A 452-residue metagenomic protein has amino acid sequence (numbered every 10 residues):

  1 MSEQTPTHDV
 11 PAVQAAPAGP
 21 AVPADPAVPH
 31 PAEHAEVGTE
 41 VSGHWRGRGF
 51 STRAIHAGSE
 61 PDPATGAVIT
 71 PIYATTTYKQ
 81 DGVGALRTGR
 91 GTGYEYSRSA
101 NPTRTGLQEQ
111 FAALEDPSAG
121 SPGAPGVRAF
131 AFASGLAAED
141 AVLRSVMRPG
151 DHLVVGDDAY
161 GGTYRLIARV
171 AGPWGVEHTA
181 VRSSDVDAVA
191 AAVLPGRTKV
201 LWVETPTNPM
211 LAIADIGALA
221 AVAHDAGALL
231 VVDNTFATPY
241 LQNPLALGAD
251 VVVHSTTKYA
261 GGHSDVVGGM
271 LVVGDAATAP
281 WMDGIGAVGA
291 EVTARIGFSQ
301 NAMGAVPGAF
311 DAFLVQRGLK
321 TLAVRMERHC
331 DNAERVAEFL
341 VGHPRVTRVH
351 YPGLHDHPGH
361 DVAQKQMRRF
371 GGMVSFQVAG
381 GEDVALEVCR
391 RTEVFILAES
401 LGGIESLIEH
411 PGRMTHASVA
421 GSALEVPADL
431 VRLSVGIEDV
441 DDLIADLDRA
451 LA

Functional and structural regions predicted by a protein language model:
S2-A12, D25-H34, S118-G123, A168-R169 (+2 more regions): PLP-dependent enzyme catalytic core of the Aspartate aminotransferase-like
Q4-Q14, D25-N101, L107-A113: N-terminal "arm"/small-domain region of PLP-dependent enzymes with the aminotransferase-like
V37-W45, H56, E60-P63, L114 (+3 more regions): Conserved PLP-enzyme active-site core in the AAT-like
S59-P61, A74-Q80, F236, K258 (+6 more regions): Glycine-rich beta-alpha junction loops
A67, G308, P344, R368-G371: Short gly/pro-enriched beta-turn/loop segments at secondary-structure junctions
T77-Y78, V83, V273-T278, L319 (+1 more regions): Short loop segments at secondary-structure junctions
T92, V267, D311, V315 (+3 more regions): Short amphipathic alpha-helical segments
V346-V431, V435: Conserved C-terminal alpha-helix-loop-beta "cap" of PLP-dependent enzymes that closes/shapes the active-site mouth
